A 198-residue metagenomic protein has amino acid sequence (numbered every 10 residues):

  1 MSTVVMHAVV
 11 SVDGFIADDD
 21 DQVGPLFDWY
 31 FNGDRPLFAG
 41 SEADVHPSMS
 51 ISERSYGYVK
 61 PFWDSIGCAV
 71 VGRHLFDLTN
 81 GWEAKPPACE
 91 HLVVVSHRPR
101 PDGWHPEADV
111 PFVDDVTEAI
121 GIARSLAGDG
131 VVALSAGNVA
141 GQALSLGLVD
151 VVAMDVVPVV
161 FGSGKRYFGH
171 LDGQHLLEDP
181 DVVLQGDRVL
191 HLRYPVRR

Functional and structural regions predicted by a protein language model:
S2-L146, P158-R198: Portal/gating segments that form or line small-molecule/metal binding sites
L148-D150: Short acidic amphipathic segments
A153: A mobile, often basic/glycine-rich helix-loop segment that functions as the active-site lid/recognition loop
